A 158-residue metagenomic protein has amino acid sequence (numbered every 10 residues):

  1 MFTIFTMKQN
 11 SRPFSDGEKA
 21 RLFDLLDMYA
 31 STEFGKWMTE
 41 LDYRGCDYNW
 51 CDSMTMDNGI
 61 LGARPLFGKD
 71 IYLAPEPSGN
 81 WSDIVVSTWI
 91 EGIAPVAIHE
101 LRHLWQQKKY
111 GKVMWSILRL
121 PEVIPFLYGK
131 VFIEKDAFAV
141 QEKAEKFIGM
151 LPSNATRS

Functional and structural regions predicted by a protein language model:
F2-I71: Auxiliary, metal-adjacent structural segments of Zn-dependent hydrolase domains
K36-Y43, V113, L151-N154: Surface-exposed patches in mature extracellular/periplasmic domains of secreted proteins
S53-E91, Q107-K108: Active-site scaffold of zinc-dependent metalloenzymes
Y72, G92-L101: Short alpha-helical catalytic segment bearing the HExxH-like zincin motif of zinc-dependent metalloproteases
S87-E91, P95, Q107-D136, S153-A155: Post-HEXXH active-site segment of zinc metalloproteases
Q106-Q107, Q141: Glutamine-centric residue-chemistry signal
A139-S158: Short helix/loop segments within enzyme catalytic domains that coordinate or immediately flank catalytic cofactors
